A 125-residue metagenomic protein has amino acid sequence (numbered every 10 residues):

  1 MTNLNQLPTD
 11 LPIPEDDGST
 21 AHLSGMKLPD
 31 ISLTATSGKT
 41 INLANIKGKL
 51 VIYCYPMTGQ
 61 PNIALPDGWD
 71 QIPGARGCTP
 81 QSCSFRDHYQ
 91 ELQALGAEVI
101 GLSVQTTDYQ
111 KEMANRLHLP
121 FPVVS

Functional and structural regions predicted by a protein language model:
M1-S125: Chalcogenol-based redox active-site neighborhoods
